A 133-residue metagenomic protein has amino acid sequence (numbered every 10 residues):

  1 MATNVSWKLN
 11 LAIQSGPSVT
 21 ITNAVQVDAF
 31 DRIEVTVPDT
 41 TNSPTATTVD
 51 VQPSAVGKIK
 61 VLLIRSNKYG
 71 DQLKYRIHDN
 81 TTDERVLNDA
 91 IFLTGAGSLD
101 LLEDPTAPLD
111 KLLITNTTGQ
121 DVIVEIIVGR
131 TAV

Functional and structural regions predicted by a protein language model:
M1-T20, Q26, N116-V133: C-terminal interaction-tip segments
P17-T22, V37-V56, T118: Surface-exposed ligand/attachment interfaces on beta-rich extracellular proteins
D28-T47, L87-A90, T94-G97: Solvent-exposed, conformationally flexible loop/turn segments
G57-N67: A short beta-strand element within beta-rich, extracytoplasmic domains of secreted/secretory-pathway proteins
K60, D71-L73, Q120-V124: Short beta-strand/loop motifs in extracellular/secreted proteins, especially within beta-sandwich accessory domains
R65-L87: Short, surface-exposed beta-strand/strand-loop-strand elements in extracellular ectodomains
T82-L109: Intrinsically disordered, low-complexity Pro/Gly/Ser/Thr-rich segments with frequent PxxP/GP/PP motifs and embedded
E103-I123: Noncatalytic modules at the cell exterior or secretory-pathway interfaces, chiefly beta-strand-rich lectin/adhesion
